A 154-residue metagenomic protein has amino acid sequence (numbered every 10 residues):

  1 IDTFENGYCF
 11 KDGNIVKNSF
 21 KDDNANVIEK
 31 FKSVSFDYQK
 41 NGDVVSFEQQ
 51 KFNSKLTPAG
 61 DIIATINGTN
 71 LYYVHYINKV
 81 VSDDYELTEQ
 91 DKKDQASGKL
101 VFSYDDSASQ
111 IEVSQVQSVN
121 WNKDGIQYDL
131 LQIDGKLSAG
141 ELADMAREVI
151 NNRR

Functional and structural regions predicted by a protein language model:
I1-K123: Short, solvent-exposed recognition patches
K123-R154: Surface-exposed amphipathic alpha-helical segments
